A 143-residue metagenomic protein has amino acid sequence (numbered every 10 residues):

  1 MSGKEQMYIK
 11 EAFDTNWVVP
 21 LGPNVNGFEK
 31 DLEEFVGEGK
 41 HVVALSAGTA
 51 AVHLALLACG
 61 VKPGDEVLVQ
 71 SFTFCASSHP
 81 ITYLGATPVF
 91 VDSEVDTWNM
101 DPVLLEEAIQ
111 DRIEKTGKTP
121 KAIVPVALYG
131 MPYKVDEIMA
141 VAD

Functional and structural regions predicted by a protein language model:
M1-V19: N-terminal "arm"/small-domain region of PLP-dependent enzymes with the aminotransferase-like
K10, D14, E29-E33, H53 (+4 more regions): Solvent-exposed, non-membrane alpha-helical residues enriched in polar/charged side chains
L21-E66, P80-T82, F90-D92, K115: Phosphate-binding glycine-rich loop
A44, V69, A122-P125: A short beta-strand submotif of the Rossmann-like class I SAM-dependent methyltransferase core that lines
F72, S93: Short beta->alpha hinge that forms the Motif I/post-I loop of the SAM-binding pocket
T73-S78: Conserved coil-to-alpha-helix start sites within the AMP-binding
G85: Structured binding elements
D96-D143: Active-site phosphate-binding strand-loop segment of PLP-dependent enzymes
